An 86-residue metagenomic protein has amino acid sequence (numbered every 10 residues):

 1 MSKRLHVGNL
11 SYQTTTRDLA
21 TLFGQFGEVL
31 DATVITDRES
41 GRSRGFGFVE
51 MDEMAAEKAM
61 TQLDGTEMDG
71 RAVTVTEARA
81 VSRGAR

Functional and structural regions predicted by a protein language model:
M1-F46, E50-R86: Intrinsically disordered, low-complexity RNA-binding regions enriched in Gly/Arg/Ser/Tyr
